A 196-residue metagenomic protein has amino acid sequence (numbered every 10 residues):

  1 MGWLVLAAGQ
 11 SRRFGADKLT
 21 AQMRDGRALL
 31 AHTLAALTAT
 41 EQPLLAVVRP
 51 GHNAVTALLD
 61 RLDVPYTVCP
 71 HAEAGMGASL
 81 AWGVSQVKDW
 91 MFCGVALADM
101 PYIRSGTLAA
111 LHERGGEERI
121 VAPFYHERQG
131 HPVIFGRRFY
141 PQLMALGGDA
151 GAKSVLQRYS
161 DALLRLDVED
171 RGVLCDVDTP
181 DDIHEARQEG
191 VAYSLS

Functional and structural regions predicted by a protein language model:
M1-A98, Y102-Q129, D161-V168: Nucleotide and nucleotide-moiety/phosphate-recognizing core
M1-W3, G147-S196: Conserved alpha/beta core of the MobA/IspD/sugar-nucleotide pyrophosphorylase nucleotidyltransferase superfamily
S11, A21, Y140-P141, H184: Nucleotide phosphate-binding site architecture
A54-A57, Q142, D176, E185: Phosphate- and divalent-cation-binding pockets in alpha/beta enzyme and binding domains that engage nucleotide-derived
P101, V133, D176: Residues that recognize and position ribonucleotide moieties
L108, F139-L143, A152, I183: A generic structural signal for short hydrophobic patches within well-formed alpha-helices
Q129-H131, V173-L174: Glycine-rich phosphate-binding loop of ATP-grasp-fold ATP-dependent ligases
G136: Structured alpha-helical
